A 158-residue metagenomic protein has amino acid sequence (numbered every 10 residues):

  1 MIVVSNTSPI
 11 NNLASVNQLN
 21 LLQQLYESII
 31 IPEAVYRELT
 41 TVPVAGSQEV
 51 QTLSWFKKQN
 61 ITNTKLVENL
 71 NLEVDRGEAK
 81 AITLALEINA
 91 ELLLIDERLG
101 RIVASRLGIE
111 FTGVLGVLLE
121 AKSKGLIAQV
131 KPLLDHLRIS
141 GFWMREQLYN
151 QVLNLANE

Functional and structural regions predicted by a protein language model:
M1-A90, R98, S105-I109, P132 (+1 more regions): Active-site-proximal, substrate-binding regions of enzyme catalytic domains and RNA-binding/basic surfaces
P43, R101-E158: Acidic, PIN/NYN-like endoribonuclease modules and their adjacent C-terminal/linker elements
I95: Short beta-strand and adjacent tight-turn residues that come in two discontinuous sequence segments and form the edges
